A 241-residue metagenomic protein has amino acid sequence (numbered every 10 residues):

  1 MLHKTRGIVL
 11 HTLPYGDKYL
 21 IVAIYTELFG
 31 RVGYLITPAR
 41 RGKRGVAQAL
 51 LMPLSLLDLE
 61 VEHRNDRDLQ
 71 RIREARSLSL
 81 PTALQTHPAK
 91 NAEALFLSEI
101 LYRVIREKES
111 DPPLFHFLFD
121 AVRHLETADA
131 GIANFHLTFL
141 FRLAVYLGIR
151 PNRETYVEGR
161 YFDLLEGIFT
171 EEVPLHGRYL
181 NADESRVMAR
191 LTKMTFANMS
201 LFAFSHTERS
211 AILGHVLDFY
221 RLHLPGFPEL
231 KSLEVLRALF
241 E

Functional and structural regions predicted by a protein language model:
M1-E241: Non-catalytic alpha-helical scaffolds and adjoining flexible linkers that form interface surfaces for assembly
